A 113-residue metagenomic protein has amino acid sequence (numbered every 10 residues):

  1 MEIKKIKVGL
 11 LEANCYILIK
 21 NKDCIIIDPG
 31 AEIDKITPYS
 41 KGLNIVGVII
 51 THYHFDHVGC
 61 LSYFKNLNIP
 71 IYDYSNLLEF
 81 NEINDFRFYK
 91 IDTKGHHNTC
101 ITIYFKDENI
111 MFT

Functional and structural regions predicted by a protein language model:
M1-G42, L77-T113: Catalytic core of the metallo-beta-lactamase
D34-Y74: Active-site metal-binding motif and surrounding structural segment of the metallo-beta-lactamase
